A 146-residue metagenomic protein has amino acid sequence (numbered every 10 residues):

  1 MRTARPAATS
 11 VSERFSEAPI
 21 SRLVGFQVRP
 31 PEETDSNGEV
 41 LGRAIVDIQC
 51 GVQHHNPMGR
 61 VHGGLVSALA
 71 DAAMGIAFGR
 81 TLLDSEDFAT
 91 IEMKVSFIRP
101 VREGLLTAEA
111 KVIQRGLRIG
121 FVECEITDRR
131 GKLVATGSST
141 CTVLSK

Functional and structural regions predicted by a protein language model:
M1-K146: Terminal targeting signals and extreme-terminal segments of soluble enzymes
